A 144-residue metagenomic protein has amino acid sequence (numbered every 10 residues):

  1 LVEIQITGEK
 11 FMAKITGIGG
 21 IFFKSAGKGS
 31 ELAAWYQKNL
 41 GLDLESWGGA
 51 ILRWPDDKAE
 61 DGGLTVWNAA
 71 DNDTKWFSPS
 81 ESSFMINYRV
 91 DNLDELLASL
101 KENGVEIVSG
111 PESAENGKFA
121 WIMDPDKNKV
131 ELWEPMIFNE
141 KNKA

Functional and structural regions predicted by a protein language model:
L1-F11: Short, Lys/Arg-enriched N-terminal segments with co-localized hydrophobic residues within the first ~10-30 amino acids
G8, G63-T65, A70-T74: A solvent-exposed interaction/effector surface
F11-G20, E45-W47, L97-A144: Vicinal oxygen chelate
M12-T16, F22-W67, E102: Core segments of cupin and vicinal oxygen chelate
I18-G27, D73-L100, K118-M123, N128: Vicinal oxygen chelate
A34, K38, D91-E102, E106: Replace "anionic and nucleotidyl ligands
D56-A59, K75-S78, P111: Short secondary-structure boundary/capping segments
D71-W76, E140-N142: A short, acidic/glycine-rich surface segment
